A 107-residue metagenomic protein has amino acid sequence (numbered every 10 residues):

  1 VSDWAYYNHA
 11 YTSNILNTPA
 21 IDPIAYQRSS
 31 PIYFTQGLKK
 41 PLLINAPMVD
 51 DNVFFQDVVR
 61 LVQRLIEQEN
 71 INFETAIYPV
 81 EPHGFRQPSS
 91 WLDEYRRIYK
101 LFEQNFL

Functional and structural regions predicted by a protein language model:
V1-L107: Active-site-proximal cap/loop segments of hydrolase catalytic domains
